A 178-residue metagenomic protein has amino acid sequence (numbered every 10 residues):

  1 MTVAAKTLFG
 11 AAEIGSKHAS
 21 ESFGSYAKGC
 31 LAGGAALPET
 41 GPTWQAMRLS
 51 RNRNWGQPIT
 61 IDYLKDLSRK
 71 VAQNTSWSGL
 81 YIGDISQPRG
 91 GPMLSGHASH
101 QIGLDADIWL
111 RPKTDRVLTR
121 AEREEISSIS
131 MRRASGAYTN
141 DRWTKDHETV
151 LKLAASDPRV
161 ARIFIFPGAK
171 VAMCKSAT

Functional and structural regions predicted by a protein language model:
M1-K6: Hydrophobic, gly/ala-rich membrane-insertion helices/peptides used by toxins and envelope proteins
G10-I82, R142-K152, D157-V160, F164-I165: Active-site acidic/histidine clusters and adjacent loop/turn architecture that either coordinate catalytic ions
S50-N52, H97, I129-A134: Surface-exposed loop/turn and secondary-structure junction residues enriched for glycine/proline
Q73, W77-H97, F166-M173: Acidic helix-start/capping segments at beta-turn-to-alpha-helix junctions
I85-P88, R111-D115: Solvent-exposed coil/turn segments that connect beta secondary-structure elements in extracytoplasmic/periplasmic
S99-T114: Acidic, His- and aromatic-enriched active-site or binding-groove loops in soluble protein domains that engage sugars
R116-T178: Catalytic cores and adjacent binding grooves of peptidoglycan-active enzymes
